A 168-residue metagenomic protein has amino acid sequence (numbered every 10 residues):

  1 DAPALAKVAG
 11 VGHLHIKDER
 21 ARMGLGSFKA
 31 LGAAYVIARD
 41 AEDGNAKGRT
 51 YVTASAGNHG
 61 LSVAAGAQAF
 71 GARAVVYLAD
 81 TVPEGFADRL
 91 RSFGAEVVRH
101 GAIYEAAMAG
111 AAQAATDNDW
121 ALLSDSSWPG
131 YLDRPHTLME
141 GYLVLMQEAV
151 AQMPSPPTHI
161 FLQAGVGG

Functional and structural regions predicted by a protein language model:
D1-G168: PLP-dependent amino-acid enzyme catalytic core
